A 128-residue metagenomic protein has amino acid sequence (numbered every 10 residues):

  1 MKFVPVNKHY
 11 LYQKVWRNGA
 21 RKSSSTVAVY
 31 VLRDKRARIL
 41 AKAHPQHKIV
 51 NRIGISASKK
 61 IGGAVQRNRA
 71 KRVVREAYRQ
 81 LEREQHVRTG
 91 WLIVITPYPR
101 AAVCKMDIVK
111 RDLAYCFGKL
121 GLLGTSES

Functional and structural regions predicted by a protein language model:
M1-S128: Positively charged, solvent-exposed patches that mediate nucleic-acid binding
